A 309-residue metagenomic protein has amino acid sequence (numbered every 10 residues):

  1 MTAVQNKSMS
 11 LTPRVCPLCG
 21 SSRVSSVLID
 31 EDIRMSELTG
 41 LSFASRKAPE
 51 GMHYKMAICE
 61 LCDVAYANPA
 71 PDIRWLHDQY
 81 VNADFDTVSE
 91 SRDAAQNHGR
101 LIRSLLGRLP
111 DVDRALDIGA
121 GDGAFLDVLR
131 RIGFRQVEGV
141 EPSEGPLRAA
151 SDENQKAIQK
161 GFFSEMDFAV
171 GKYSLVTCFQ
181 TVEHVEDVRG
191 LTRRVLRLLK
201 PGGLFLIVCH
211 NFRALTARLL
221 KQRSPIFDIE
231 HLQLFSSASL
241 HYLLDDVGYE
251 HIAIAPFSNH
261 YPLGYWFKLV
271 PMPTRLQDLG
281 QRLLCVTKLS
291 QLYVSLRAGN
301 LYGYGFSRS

Functional and structural regions predicted by a protein language model:
T2-R14, D32-M52, A253-S309: A C-terminal cap/extension of S-adenosyl-L-methionine-dependent methyltransferases that defines the acceptor-substrate
S8, T12-P13, V24, R100-L219 (+2 more regions): Conserved SAM-binding loop
C16-C19, C59: Short cysteine-rich clusters marking metal-coordination/redox-active sites
R23-S25, A67: Short functional micro-motifs and their immediate structural scaffolds
E37-S42, V81-V88, L220-D228, F267-T274: Short glycine/proline- and charge-enriched loop/turn segments that cap or connect secondary-structure elements
S45-S143: Extended interfacial segments that mediate partner engagement and assembly in macromolecular machines
A48, R223-A238: Acceptor-substrate binding/catalytic loop of class I
Q136, E250-I254: Short, well-structured beta-strand/strand-turn elements
